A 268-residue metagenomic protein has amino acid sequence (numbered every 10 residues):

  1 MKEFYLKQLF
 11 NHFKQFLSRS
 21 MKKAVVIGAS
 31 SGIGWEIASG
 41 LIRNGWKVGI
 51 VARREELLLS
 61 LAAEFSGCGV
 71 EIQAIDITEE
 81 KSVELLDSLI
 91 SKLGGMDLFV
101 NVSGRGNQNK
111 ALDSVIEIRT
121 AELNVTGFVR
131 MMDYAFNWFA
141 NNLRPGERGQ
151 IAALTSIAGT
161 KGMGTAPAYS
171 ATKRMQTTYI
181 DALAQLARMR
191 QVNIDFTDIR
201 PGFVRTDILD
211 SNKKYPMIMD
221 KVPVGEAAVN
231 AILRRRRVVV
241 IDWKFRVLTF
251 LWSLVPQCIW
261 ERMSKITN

Functional and structural regions predicted by a protein language model:
S30-S31: Conserved glycine-rich cofactor-binding loop
F65-K81: Rossmann-fold cofactor-recognition segment
V102-Q108: Conserved NAD(P)H cofactor-binding loop of Rossmann-fold oxidoreductase domains
N109-E122: Short alpha-helical oligomerization interface
M132, T172: Active-site helix of classical SDR
S156: Residue(s) in the substrate-gating loop at a strand-loop-helix junction that position the organic substrate next
D198, K213-T249: C-terminal helical subdomain
